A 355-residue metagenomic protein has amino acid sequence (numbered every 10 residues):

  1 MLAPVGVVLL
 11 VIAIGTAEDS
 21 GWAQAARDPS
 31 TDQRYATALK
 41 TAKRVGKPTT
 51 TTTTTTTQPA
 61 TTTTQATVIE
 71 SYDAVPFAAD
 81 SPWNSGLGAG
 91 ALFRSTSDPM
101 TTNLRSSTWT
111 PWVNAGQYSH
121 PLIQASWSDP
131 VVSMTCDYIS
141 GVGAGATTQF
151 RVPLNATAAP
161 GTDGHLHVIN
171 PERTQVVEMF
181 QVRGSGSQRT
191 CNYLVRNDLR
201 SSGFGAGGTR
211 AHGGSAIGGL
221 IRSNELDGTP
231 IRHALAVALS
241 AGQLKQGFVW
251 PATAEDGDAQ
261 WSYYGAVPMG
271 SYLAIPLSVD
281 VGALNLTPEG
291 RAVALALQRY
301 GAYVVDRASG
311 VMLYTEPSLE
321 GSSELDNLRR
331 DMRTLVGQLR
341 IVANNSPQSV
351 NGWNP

Functional and structural regions predicted by a protein language model:
M1-G6: N-terminal export and membrane-targeting signals
V7-V8, Q65: Generic short amphipathic/hydrophobic targeting helices enriched at N-termini, encompassing Sec-type signal peptides
V8-A17, P48, G116, N155: Compositionally biased, intrinsically disordered low-complexity segments
L10-L39: C-terminal region of N-terminal signal peptides and the immediate post-cleavage residues of exported proteins
D32, Q58-A60, A144, S187: Intrinsic-disorder/low-complexity loop/linker signature
K40-P48: Fungal extracellular serine/threonine-rich, low-complexity, intrinsically disordered "mucin-like" regions of secreted
P48-T67: Extracellular mucin-like PTS domains
Q65-P355: Short, surface-exposed polybasic-aromatic patches that bind anionic ligands, especially phosphate groups
